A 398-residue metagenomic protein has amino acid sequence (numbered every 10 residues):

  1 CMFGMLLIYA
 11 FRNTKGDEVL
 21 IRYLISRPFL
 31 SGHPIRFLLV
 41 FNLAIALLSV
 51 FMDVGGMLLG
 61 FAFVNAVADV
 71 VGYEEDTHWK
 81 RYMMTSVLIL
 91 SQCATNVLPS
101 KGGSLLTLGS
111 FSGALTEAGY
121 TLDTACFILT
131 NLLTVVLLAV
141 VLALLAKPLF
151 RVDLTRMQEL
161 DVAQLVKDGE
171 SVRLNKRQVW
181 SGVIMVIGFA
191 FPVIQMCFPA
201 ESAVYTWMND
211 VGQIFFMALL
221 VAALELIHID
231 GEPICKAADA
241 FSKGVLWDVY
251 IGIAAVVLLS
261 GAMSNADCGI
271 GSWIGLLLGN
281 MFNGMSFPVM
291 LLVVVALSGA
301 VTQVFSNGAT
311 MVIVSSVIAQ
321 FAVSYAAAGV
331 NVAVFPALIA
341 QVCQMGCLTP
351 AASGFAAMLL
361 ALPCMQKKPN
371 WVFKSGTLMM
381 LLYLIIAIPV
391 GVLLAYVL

Functional and structural regions predicted by a protein language model:
C1, C126-L276, S375-L384, I388-L398: Hydrophobic transmembrane alpha-helices of multi-pass small-molecule transporters
M2-A10, N42-V50, T85-C93, A222 (+3 more regions): Hydrophobic alpha-helical transmembrane segments of multi-pass small-molecule transporters/permeases
I8-E18, L48-A62, A94-L105, A262-I270 (+2 more regions): Short helix-coil transition sites and intra-membrane helix breaks within transmembrane domains of multi-pass
V19-G32, L278-M285: Membrane interface segments of multi-pass transport proteins and intramembrane proteases
I25-N96, G102-A118, N307-V342, M365: Hydrophobic transmembrane alpha-helices that form the pore/transport pathway of multi-pass ion and small-solute
A46-L47, F189, V193, G299-A300 (+1 more regions): Alpha-helical transmembrane segments of multipass membrane proteins
G72-E74, A125-V135, I251-L259, M263 (+2 more regions): C-terminal transmembrane helix pair
G109-T121, P192-E201, L362-Q366: Transmembrane helix-loop junctions at the membrane interface of multipass transporters and ion channels
